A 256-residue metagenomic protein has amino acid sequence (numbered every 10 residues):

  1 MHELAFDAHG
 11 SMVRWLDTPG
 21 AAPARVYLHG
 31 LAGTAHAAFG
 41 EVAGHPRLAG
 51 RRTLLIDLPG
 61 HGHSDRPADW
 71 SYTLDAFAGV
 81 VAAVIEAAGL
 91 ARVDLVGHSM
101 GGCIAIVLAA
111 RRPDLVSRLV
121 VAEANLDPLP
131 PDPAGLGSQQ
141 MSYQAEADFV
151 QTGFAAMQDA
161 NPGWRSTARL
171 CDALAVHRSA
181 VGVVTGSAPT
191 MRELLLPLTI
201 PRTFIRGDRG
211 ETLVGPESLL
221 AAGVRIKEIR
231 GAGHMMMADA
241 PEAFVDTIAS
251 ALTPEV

Functional and structural regions predicted by a protein language model:
H9-D65: Conserved HGGG/HGGXW glycine-rich cap/lid loop of the alpha/beta-hydrolase fold
Y27-L31, S99, G207: Glycine-rich His-Gly loop
G40, R52-V96, D246-A249: Active-site loop/oxyanion-hole signature of alpha/beta-hydrolase fold enzymes
G97, G101, A105: Gly/Ala-rich beta-loop-alpha elbow adjacent to hydrolase catalytic centers
I106-R111, L115-D148: Flexible "cap/lid" loop of the alpha/beta hydrolase fold
P130-L136, Y143-P197: Conserved alpha/beta-hydrolase catalytic His-Asp/Glu region
A173-R230, M237: Conserved serine/cysteine hydrolase catalytic core
A232-V245: Catalytic histidine-centered segment of alpha/beta-hydrolase-like enzymes
